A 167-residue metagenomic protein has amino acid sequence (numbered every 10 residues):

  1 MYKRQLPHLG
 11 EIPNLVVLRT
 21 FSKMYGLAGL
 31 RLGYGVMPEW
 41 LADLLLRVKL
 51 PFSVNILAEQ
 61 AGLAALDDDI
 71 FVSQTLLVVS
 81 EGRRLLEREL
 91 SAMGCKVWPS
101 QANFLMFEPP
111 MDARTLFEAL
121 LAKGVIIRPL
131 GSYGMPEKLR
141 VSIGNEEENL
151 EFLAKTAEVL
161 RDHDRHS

Functional and structural regions predicted by a protein language model:
M1-Q5: Conserved small/polar residues in nucleotide/adenosyl-binding loops
N14-S91, C95-W98: PLP-dependent aminotransferase class I/II
G29, Q101-A102, G134-E137: Short acidic/glycine-enriched loop/turn segments that link adjacent beta-strands
V36, M106-E108, S142-G144: Short hydrophobic/aromatic beta-strand micro-patches that form the beta-sheet surface supporting nucleotide- or nucleic
V79-S80, R84, R88-K123, L139: Conserved PLP-binding catalytic core of the aspartate aminotransferase-like
A119-K123, R128, S132-S167: PLP-dependent enzyme catalytic core of the Aspartate aminotransferase-like
